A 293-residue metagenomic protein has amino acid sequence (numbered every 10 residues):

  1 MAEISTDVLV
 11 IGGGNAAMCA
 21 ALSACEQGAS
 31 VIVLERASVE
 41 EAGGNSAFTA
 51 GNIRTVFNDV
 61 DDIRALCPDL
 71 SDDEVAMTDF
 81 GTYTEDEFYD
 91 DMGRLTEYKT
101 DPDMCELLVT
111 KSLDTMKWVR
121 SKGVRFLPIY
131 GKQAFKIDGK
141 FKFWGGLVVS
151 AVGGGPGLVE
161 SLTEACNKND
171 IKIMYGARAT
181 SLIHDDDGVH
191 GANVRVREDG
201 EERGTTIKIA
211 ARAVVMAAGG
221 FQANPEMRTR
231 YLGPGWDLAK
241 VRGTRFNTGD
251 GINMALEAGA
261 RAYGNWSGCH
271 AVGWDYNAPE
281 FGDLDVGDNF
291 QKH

Functional and structural regions predicted by a protein language model:
A2-A16, I32: Beta1/beta-strand and adjacent pyrophosphate-binding region of the FAD-binding site in flavoprotein oxidoreductases
G13, F57, A218-G219: Glycine-rich, N-terminal phosphate-binding loop of Rossmann-like dinucleotide-binding domains
A24, D275-H293: FAD cofactor-binding and catalytic pocket of flavoenzymes
E26-S46: Glycine-rich FAD pyrophosphate-binding loop
A47-E85: N-terminal glycine-rich dinucleotide-binding loop that anchors FAD/FMN and/or NAD(P) in oxidoreductases
P102-T205, N224-M227, D275-N277: Conserved redox-cofactor binding core of oxidoreductases
G200-G204, I209-F281: Glycine-rich loop(s) and the adjacent beta-strand/alpha-helix scaffold that form part
